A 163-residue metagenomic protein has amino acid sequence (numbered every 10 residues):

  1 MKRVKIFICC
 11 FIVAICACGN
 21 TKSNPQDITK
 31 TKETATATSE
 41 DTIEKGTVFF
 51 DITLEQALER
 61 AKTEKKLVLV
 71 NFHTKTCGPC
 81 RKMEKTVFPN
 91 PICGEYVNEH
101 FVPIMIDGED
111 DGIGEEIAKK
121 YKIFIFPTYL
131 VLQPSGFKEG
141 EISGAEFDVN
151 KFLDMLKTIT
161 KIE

Functional and structural regions predicted by a protein language model:
M1-K5, N20: Positively charged n-region of N-terminal signal peptides that target proteins for export
I6-A14: Sec-dependent N-terminal signal peptides
C18-Q26: Bacterial lipoprotein signal-peptidase II cleavage site
V48-D51, F88-G112: Thiol-based oxidoreductase modules, predominantly thioredoxin-like and allied folds used for disulfide exchange
F49-K66: A short beta-strand-turn-helix
T63-K75: Short active-site neighborhood of thiol/selenol oxidoreductases, capturing the structured segment around
T74-F88: Conserved redox-active cysteine motifs that mediate thiol-disulfide chemistry, especially di-cysteine Cys-X(1-2)-Cys
F124-E163: Non-catalytic, surface beta->alpha helical segment in thiol-disulfide oxidoreductase systems
